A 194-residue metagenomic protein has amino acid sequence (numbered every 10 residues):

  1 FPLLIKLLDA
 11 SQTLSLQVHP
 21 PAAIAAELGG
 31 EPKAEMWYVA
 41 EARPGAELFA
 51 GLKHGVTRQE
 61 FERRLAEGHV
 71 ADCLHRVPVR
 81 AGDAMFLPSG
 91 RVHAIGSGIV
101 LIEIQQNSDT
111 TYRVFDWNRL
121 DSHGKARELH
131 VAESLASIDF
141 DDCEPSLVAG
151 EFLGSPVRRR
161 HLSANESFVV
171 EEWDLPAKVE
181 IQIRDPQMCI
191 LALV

Functional and structural regions predicted by a protein language model:
F1-A81, A94-A192: Active-site region of the double-stranded beta-helix
A84, G90-R91: Short, surface-exposed secondary-structure boundary micro-motifs
